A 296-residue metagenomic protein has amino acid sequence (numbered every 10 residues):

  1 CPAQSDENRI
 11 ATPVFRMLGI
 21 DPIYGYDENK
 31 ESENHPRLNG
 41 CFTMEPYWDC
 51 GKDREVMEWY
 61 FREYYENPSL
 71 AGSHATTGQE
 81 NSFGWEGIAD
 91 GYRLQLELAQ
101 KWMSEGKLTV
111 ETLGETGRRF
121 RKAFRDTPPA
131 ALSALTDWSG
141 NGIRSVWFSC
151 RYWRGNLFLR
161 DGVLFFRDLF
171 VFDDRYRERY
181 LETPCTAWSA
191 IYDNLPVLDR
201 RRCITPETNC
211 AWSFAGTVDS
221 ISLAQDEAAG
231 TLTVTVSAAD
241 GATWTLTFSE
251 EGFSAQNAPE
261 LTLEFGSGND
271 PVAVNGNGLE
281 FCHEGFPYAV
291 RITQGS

Functional and structural regions predicted by a protein language model:
C1-E63: Active-site-adjacent pocket scaffolds in enzyme catalytic domains
C1-R16, T77-S82, E105-A131: Aromatic- and carboxylate-enriched substrate-binding clefts and catalytic-loop regions of carbohydrate-active enzymes
E45-R62, S73-E80, G266-S296: Beta-strand-rich recognition/accessory modules
R54-F120: Substrate-binding cleft of secreted/luminal carbohydrate-active enzymes
F120-L159: Surface beta-strand/loop "capping" patches
Y152-L159, A242-E250, V290: Broad, structure-driven detector of short, well-ordered beta-strand segments within folded domains
L157-T231, A238-D240: Acidic-aromatic substrate-binding/catalytic surfaces of carbohydrate-active enzymes
L232-N275: Acidic, contiguous internal or C-terminal segments within carbohydrate-active enzymes that form a structured patch used
